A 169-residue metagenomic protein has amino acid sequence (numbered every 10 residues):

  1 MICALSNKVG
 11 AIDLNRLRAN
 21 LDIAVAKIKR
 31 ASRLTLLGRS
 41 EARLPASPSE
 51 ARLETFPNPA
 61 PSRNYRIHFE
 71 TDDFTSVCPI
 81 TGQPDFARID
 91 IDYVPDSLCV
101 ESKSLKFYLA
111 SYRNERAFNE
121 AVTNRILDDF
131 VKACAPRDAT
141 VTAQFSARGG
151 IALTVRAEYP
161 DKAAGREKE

Functional and structural regions predicted by a protein language model:
L14-R16, L21: Short hydrophobic targeting helices and cationic amphipathic motifs that mediate membrane/organellar targeting
L21-E169: N-terminal intrinsically disordered, cationic/polar leader segments that include organellar targeting peptides
